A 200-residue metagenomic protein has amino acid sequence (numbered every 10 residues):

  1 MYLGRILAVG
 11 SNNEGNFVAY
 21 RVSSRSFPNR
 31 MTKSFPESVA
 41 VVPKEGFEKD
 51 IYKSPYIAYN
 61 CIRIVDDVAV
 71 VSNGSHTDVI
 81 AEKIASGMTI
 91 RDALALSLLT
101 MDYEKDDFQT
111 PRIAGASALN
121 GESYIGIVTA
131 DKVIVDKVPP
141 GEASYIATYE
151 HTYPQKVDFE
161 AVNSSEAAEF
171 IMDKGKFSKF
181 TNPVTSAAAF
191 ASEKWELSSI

Functional and structural regions predicted by a protein language model:
M1-I200: Conserved short alpha-helical segments that host acidic/polar catalytic motifs at enzyme active sites
